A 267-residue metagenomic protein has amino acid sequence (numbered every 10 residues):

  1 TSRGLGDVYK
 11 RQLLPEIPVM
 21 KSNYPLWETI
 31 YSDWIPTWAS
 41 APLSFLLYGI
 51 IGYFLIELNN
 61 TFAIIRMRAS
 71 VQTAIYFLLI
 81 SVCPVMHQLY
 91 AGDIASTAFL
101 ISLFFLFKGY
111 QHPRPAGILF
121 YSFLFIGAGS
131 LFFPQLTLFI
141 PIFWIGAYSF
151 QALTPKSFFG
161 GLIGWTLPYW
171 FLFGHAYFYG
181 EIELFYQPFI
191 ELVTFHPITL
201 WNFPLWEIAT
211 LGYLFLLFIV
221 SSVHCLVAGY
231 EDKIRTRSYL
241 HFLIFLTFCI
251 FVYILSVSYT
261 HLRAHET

Functional and structural regions predicted by a protein language model:
T1-Y9, H261-T267: Single conserved hydrophobic/aromatic residue that forms the stacking wall/gate of nucleotide- or nucleobase-binding
K21-I35, Y186-I208: Juxtamembrane membrane-water interface segments that cap and precede transmembrane helices
L46-F62: Transmembrane-helix motifs of polytopic, lipid-linked glycan transferases
A69-P84, S96-I101, S122: Membrane-embedded helix bundles of polyisoprenyl
H87-I94: Short acidic/glycine- and proline-prone juxtamembrane loop motifs at membrane-interface regions of multi-pass membrane
S102-G117: Membrane-interface transmembrane helices that cradle and orient dolichyl/undecaprenyl
I118-P134: Membrane-interface alpha helices of multi-pass inner-membrane proteins
F139-I163: Perimembrane helix-loop-helix junctions
